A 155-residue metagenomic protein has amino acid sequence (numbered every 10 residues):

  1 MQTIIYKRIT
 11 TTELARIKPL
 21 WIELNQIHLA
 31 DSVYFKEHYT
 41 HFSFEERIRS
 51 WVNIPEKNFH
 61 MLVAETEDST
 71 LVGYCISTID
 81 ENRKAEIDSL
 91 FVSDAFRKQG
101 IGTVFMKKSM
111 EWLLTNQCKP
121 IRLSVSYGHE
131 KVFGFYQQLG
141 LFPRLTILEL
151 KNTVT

Functional and structural regions predicted by a protein language model:
M1-A15, E23-Q26, T155: Conserved N-terminal entry element of GNAT/NAT acetyltransferase domains
Q26-R49: Conserved GNAT-fold acetyl-CoA-binding loop/helix
E46-V63, E86: A short helix-loop-beta-strand connector motif used in the catalytic cores of GNAT acetyltransferases and, in some
V63, T70-T78, E86, F91: Conserved beta-strand in the GNAT
I79-D88, R97, F142-R144: A conserved beta-turn-beta hairpin within the catalytic core of GNAT-like acetyltransferases that forms part
F96, G100-K108: Conserved acetyl-CoA pyrophosphate-binding loop and the N-cap/start of the following alpha-helix in GNAT-like
T103, Y127-L145, L150: Conserved active-site alpha-helix within GNAT-family acetyltransferase domains
L113-V125: Conserved GNAT acetyl-CoA-binding A-motif
